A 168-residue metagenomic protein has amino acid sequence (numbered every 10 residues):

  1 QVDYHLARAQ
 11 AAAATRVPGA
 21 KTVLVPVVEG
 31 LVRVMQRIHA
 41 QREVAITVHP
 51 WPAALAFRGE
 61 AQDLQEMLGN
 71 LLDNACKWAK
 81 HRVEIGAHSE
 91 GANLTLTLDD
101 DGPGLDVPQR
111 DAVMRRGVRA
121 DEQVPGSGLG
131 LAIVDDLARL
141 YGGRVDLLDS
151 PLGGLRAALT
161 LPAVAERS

Functional and structural regions predicted by a protein language model:
A12-P18, A56-G59: Conserved micro-motifs of the catalytic ATP-binding
A45-L55, L152: Conserved catalytic submotifs in the C-terminal HATPase_c
R82-A92: Short beta-strand/loop element within the Bergerat-fold HATPase_c
D100: Acidic ATP/Mg2+-coordinating residue in the GHKL
L105-G117: Short conserved segment of the HATPase_c
G130, V134: Short alpha-helical Gxxx[C/S/T] motif in the catalytic ATP-binding
